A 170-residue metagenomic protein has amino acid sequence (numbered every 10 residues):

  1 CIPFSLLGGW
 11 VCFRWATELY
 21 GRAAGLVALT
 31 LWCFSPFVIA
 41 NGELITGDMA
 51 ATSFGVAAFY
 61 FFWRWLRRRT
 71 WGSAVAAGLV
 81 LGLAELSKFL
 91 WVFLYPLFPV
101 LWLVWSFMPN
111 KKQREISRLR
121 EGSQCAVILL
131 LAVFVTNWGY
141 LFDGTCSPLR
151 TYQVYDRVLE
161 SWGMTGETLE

Functional and structural regions predicted by a protein language model:
C1-E170: Catalytic cores of eukaryotic secretory-pathway lumenal/extracellular enzymes that build and remodel glycoconjugates
